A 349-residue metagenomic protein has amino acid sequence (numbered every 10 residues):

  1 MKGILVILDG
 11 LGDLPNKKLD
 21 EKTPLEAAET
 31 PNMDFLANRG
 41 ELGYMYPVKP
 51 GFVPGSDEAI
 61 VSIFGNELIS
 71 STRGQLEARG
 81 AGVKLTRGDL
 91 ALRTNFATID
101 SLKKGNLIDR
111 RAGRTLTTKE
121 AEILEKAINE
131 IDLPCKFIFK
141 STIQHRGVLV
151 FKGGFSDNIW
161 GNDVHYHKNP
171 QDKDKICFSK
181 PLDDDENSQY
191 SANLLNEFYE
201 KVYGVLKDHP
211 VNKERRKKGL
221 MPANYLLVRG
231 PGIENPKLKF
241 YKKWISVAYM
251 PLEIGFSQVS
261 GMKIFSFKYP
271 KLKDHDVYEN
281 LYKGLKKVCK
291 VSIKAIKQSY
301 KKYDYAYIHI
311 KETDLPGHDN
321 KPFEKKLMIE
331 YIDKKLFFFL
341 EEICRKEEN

Functional and structural regions predicted by a protein language model:
K2, G12-K136, V150: Active-site nucleophile/metal-coordination loop of metallo-enzymes that catalyze phosphate/sulfate and related
I4-V6: Residue-level marker for buried hydrophobic side chains located in beta-strands that build the well-ordered beta-sheet
N32, L327-N349: Metal-dependent active-site segment of extracytoplasmic phospho-/sulfohydrolases and closely related
L36, G219, I308: A residue-level signal for conserved active-site and pocket-lining positions in enzyme catalytic cores
L42-M45, L133-S141, G261-K268: Short secondary-structure junctions
A112-I233: Glycine-rich, mobile lid/loop segments that gate access to catalytic sites or pores
G232-K326: Anion-binding catalytic surfaces of enzymes that hydrolyze or transfer phosphate/sulfate esters
